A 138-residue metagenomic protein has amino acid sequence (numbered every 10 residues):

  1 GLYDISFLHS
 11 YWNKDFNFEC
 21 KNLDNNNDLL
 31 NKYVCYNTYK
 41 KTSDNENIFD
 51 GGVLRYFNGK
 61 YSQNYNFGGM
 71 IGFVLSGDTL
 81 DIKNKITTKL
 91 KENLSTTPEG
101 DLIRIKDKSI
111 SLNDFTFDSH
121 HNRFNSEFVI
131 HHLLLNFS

Functional and structural regions predicted by a protein language model:
G1-I5, L135-S138: Basic, amphipathic N-terminal segments that precede the first structured/catalytic domain
G1-Y3, F16, G68-G69: Residue-level detector of short, conserved catalytic/binding motifs and their immediate flanks
I5-F7, F16-N25, Y56: Conserved catalytic cores of phosphodiester-cleaving nucleases, focusing on short active-site segments
F7-Y11, H121-F124: Short acidic, glycine-rich loop/turn motifs
L8-W12, Y61-N64: Short, conserved, surface-exposed binding loops centered on an aromatic residue
L23-R55: Mg2+/Mn2+-dependent nuclease catalytic core
C35-E46, G59-N66, G77-S138: C-terminal tail/extension regions appended to the core domain(s) of diverse proteins
G72-S76: Internal, hydrophobic beta-strand segments that form the core of beta-sheet-rich folds
